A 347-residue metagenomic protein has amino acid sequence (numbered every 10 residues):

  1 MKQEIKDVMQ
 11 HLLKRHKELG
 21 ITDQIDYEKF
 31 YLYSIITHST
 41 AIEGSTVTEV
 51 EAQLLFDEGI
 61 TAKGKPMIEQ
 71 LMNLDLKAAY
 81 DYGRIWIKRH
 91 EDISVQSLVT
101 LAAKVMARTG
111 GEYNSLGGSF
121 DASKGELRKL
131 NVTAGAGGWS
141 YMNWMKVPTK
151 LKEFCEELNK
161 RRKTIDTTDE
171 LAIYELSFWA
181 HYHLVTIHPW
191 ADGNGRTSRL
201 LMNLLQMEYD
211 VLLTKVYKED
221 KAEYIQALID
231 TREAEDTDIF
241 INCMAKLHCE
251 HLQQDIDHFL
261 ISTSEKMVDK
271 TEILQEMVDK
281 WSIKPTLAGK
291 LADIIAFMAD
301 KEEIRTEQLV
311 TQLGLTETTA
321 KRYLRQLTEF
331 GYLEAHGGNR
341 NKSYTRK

Functional and structural regions predicted by a protein language model:
M1-D192, R196-K347: FIC/Doc superfamily catalytic core
